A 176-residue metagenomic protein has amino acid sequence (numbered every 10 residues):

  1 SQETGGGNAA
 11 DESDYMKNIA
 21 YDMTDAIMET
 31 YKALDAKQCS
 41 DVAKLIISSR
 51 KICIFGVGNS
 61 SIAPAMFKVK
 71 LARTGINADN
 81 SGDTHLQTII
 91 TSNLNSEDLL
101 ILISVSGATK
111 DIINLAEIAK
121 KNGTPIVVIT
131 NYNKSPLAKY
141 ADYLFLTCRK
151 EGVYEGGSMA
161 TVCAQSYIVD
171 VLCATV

Functional and structural regions predicted by a protein language model:
S1-K37: HTH-adjacent hinge/linker in prokaryotic transcriptional regulators
E29-K32, K44, S92: Surface-exposed charged/polar residues within alpha-helices that form helix-capping/stabilizing sites and interaction
K37-S49: Glycine-rich phosphate/diphosphate-binding loops that line cofactor/substrate pockets in enzymes
I47-Y167, V171-V176: Glycine-rich phosphate-binding loops that contact phosphosugars or nucleotide phosphates
